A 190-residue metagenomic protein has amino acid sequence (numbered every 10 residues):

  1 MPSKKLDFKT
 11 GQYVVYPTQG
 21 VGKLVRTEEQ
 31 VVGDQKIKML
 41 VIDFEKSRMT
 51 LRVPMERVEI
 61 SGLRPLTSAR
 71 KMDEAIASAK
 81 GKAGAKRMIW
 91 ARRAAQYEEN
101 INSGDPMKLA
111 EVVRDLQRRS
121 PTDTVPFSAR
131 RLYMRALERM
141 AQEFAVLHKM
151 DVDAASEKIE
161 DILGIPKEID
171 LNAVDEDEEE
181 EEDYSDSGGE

Functional and structural regions predicted by a protein language model:
M1-S61: A positional/architectural concept
R64-E190: Charge/polar-rich, low-complexity and marginally structured segments
